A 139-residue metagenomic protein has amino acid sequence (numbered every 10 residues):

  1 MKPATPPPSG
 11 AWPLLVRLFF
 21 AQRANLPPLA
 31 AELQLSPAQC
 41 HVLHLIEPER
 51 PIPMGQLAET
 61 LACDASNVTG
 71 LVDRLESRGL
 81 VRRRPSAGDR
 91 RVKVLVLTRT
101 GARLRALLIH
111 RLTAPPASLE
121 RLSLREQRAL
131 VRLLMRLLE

Functional and structural regions predicted by a protein language model:
M1-L33, R99, R121, R128 (+1 more regions): N-terminal leader segment of winged-helix/HTH proteins
P13, H41, A114-A117: Positions in alpha-helical segments
R17, A21, L45-E49, L133: Short amphipathic alpha-helical elements of helix-turn-helix/winged-helix folds
R23, D73-R132: Charged, amphipathic alpha-helical coiled-coil/dimerization segments
A24-D64, R78, E139: N-terminal helix-turn-helix DNA-binding core of bacterial DNA-binding proteins
S36, T69, T98: Ser/Thr-centric signal marking residues that sit in or immediately flank functional binding/regulatory motifs
M54-G55, S66, D73, K93: Residues within helix-turn-helix
